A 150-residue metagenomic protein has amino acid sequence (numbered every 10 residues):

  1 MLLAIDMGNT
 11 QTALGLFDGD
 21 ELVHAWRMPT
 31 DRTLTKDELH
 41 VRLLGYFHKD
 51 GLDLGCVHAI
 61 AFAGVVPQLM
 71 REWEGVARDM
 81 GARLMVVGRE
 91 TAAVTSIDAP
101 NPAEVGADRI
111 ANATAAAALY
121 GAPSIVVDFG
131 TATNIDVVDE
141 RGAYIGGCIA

Functional and structural regions predicted by a protein language model:
L2-D6, A61, S124-D128: Short glycine-aspartate micro-motif
L2-G45, R141-A150: Short glycine-rich, Thr/Ser-proximal phosphate-binding strand/loop in the N-terminal lobe of ATP-dependent enzymes
T10, V66-Q68, T131-N134: Gly/Ser/Thr-rich loops at beta-strand to alpha-helix junctions that form or flank small-molecule/cofactor-binding
T12-L16, V126, T133-V138: Short beta-strand scaffold segments in enzyme catalytic cores
H40, M70, R109-A113: A general structural signal for well-ordered alpha-helical segments in protein cores
D50-V105, R141-C148: Short beta-strand-loop/turn "lid" adjacent to the catalytic site in phosphate-handling enzymes
V94-S124: Conserved phosphate-binding catalytic cores of ATP/NTP-utilizing and phosphoryl-transfer enzymes
